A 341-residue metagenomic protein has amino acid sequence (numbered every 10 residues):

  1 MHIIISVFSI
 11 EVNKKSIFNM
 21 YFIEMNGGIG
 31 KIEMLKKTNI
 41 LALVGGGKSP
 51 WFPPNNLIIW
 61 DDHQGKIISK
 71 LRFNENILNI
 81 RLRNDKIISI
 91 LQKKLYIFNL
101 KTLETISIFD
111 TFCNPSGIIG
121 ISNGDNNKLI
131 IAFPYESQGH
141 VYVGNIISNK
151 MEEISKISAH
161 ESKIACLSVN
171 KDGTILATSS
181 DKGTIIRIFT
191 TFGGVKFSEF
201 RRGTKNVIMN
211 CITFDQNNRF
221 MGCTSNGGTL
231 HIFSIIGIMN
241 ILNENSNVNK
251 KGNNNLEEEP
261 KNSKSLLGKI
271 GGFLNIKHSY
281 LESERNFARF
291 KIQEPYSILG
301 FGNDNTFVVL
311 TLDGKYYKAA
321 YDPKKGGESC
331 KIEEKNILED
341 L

Functional and structural regions predicted by a protein language model:
M1, S49-P54, S89-I90, P134-G139 (+3 more regions): Short, solvent-exposed loop/turn segments at conserved positions within beta-propeller repeat blades
M1-M25, E33-M34, V44-H63: Beta-propeller domains
S9-F18, N56-K66, I97-F112, P134-I164 (+2 more regions): Per-blade loop-tip surfaces of WD-repeat and WD-like beta-propellers in eukaryotic adaptors/scaffolds
N26-N39, F52, D110-G120, I235-L341: Terminal intrinsically disordered, low-complexity extensions flanking WD-repeat/beta-propeller proteins
G27-E33, E75-R81, C113-G124, S162-V169 (+2 more regions): Canonical WD40 repeat/beta-propeller blade segments in eukaryotic WD-repeat proteins
T38, N84-K86, N126-K128, G173 (+2 more regions): Conserved loop/turn motif of beta-propeller repeat scaffolds
L41, I87, I131, L176 (+2 more regions): Hydrophobic beta-strand positions that form the internal "hydrophobic ladder" of WD40/Gbeta-like beta-propeller blades
I67-D125: Asp-box/WD-like beta-propeller blade repeats and closely related beta-sheet repeat scaffolds
